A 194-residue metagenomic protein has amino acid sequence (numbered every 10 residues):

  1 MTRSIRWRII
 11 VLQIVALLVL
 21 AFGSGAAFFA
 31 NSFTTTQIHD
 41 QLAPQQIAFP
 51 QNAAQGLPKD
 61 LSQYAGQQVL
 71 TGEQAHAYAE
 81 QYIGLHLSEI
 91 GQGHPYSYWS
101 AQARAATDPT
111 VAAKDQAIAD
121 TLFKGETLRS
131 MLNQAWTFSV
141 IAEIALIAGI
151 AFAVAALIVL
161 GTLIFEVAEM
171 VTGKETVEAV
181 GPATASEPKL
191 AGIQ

Functional and structural regions predicted by a protein language model:
T2-I14, V140-Q194: Juxtamembrane interface at the cytosolic side of transmembrane helices
I10-A26: Hydrophobic membrane-insertion alpha-helices, especially the h-region of bacterial N-terminal signal peptides
F22-A30, L160-E166: C-terminal TM-helix exit segments that contain a strictly Trp-centered aromatic cap at the helix terminus
F29-A48: Alpha-helical transmembrane signal-anchor/signal-peptide segments
Q41, Q81, L85, M131 (+1 more regions): Residues that form generic nucleotide/phosphate-binding pockets
I47-E126: Long, solvent-exposed extracytoplasmic domains/loops
A113-V154: Short, aromatic-rich amphipathic segments at membrane interfaces that lie adjacent to a transmembrane helix or signal
